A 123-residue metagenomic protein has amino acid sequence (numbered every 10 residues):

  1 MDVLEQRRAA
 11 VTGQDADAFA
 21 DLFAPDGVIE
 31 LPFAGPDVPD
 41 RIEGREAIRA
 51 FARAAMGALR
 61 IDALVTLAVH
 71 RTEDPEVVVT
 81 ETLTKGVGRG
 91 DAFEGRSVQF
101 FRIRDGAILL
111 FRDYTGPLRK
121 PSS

Functional and structural regions predicted by a protein language model:
M1-D15: Short, aromatic-enriched amphipathic alpha-helices that serve as compact interaction elements
V3-L4, R45, I108: General helical secondary-structure elements
V3-R7, G27, R41, V79 (+1 more regions): Generic alpha-helical hydrophobic packing signal
T12, A20-L22, F101: Generic structural signal for beta-strand residues in well-ordered domains
D17, D21-E73: A solvent-exposed, acidic/Ser-Thr-rich amphipathic alpha-helical stretch
R49, R53-S123: A beta-strand edge to alpha-helix "cap/lid" segment located at domain peripheries
